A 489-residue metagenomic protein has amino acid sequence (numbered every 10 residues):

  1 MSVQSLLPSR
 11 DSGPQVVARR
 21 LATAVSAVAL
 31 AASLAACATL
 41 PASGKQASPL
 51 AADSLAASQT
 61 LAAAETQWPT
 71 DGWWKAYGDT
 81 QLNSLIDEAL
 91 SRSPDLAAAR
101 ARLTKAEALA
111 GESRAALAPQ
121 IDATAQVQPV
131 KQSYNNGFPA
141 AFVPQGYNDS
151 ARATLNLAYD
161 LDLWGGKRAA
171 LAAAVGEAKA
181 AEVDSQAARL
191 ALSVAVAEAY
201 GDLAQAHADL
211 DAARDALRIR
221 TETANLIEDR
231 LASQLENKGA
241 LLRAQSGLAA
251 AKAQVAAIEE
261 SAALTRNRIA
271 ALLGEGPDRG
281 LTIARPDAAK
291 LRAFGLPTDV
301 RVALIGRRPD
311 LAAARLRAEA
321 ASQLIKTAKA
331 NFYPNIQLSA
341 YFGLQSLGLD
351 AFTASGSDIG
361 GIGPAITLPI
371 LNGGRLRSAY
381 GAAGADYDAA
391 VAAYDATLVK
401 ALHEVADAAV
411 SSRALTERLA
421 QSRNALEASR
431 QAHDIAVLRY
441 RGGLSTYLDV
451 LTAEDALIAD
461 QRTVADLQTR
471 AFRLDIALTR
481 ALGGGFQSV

Functional and structural regions predicted by a protein language model:
S2-P8, V17, L21-S91, F138 (+6 more regions): Terminal intrinsically disordered/low-complexity segments used for targeting and assembly
W68-Y77, T124-N156, R279-P297, K326 (+2 more regions): Small/polar, glycine/serine/threonine/aspartate-rich low-complexity segments that form flexible
I86, R152-N156, Y200, R301 (+2 more regions): Membrane-embedded beta-strand positions in outer-membrane beta-barrel channels/transporters
A97-A98, R114, L161-R189, G239 (+6 more regions): Sec/SRP-type N-terminal targeting helices
K167, V183-V300, S411, A456-L457 (+1 more regions): Periplasmic alpha-helical coiled-coil/stalk elements that build and connect Gram-negative outer-membrane
L231-L235, Y440-L444, A481-G485: A short glycine-centered flexible hinge/capping loop motif at secondary-structure junctions
Q234-N237, A401, A408, G443-Y447: Alpha-helical heptad-repeat coiled-coil segments that mediate oligomerization/polymerization in large
